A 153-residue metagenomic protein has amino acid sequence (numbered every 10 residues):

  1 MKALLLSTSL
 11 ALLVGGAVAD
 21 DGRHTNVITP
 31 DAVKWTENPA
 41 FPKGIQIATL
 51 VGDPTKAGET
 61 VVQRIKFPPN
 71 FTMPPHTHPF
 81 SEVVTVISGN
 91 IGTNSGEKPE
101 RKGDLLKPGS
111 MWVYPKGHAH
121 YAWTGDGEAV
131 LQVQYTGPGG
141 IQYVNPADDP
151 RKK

Functional and structural regions predicted by a protein language model:
M1-L4: Positively charged n-region of N-terminal signal peptides that target proteins for export
S7-G15: Bacterial N-terminal signal peptides
V18-E59, P146-K153: A short, N-terminal "cap"/entry segment at the start of jelly-roll beta-barrel domains of the cupin/DSBH fold
H24-V27, R101, Y121-K153: Double-stranded beta-helix
V51, V61-H78, L106, P115-G117: Conserved short histidine dyad/triad with adjacent acidic residue
P68-F71, T77-K98: Glycine- and acidic-residue-biased ligand/ion/polar-headgroup-sensing regions
I91-P108, W112: Mid-chain, well-packed structural core segment of small domains
L105-G127: Conserved metal-binding segment of the jelly-roll/cupin
